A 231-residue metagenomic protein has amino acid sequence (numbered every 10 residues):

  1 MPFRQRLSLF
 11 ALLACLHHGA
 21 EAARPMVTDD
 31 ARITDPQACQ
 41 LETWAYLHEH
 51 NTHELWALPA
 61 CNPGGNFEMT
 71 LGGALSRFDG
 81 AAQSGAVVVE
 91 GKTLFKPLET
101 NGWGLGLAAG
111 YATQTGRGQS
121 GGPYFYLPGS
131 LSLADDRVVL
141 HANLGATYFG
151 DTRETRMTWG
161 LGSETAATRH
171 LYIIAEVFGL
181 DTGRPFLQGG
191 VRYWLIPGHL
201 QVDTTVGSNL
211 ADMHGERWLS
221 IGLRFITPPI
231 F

Functional and structural regions predicted by a protein language model:
M1-V27, P229-F231: Cleavable N-terminal export/targeting peptides
E21-F231: Transmembrane beta-barrel domains of Gram-negative outer membranes and organellar outer membranes
